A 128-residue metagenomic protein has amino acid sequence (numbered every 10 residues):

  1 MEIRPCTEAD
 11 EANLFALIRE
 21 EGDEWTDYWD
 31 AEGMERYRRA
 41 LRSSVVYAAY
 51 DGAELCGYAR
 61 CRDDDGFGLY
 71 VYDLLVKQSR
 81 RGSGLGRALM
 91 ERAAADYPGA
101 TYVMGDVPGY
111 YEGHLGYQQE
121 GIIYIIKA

Functional and structural regions predicted by a protein language model:
M1-E32, I123: Short amphipathic alpha-helix that is part of the acyltransferase structural core
E2, D96-T101: Short active-site oxyanion
C6, L74-V76, V107: Hydrophobic adenine-recognition pocket in adenosine-nucleotide-binding enzymes
D23-V46, Y50: Active-site rim helix/loop that mediates acceptor-substrate recognition in acyltransferases
A48, E54-D63, G68-Y70, L75: Conserved beta-strand in the GNAT
V76, G82-A95: Conserved acetyl-CoA-binding loop-helix of GNAT-fold acetyltransferases
T101-A128: Conserved active-site alpha-helix within GNAT-family acetyltransferase domains
